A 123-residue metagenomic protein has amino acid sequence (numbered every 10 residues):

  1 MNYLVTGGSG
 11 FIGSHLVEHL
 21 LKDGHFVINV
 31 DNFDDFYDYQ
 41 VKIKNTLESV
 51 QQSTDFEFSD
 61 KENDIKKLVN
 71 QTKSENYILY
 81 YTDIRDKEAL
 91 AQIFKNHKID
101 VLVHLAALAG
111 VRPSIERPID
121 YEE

Functional and structural regions predicted by a protein language model:
M1-E123: N-terminal Rossmann-like NAD(P)+-binding domain of SDR-like oxidoreductases, especially those catalyzing
